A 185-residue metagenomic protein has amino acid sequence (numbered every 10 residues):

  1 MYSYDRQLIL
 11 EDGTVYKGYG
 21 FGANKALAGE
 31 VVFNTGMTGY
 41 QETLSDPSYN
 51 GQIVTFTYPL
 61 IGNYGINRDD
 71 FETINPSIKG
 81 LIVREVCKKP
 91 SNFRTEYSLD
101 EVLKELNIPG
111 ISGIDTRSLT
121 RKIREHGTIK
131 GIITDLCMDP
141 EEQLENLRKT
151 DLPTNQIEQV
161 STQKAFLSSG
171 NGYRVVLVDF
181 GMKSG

Functional and structural regions predicted by a protein language model:
M1-G185: RNA-binding accessory domains that recognize and position tRNA/RNA substrates
